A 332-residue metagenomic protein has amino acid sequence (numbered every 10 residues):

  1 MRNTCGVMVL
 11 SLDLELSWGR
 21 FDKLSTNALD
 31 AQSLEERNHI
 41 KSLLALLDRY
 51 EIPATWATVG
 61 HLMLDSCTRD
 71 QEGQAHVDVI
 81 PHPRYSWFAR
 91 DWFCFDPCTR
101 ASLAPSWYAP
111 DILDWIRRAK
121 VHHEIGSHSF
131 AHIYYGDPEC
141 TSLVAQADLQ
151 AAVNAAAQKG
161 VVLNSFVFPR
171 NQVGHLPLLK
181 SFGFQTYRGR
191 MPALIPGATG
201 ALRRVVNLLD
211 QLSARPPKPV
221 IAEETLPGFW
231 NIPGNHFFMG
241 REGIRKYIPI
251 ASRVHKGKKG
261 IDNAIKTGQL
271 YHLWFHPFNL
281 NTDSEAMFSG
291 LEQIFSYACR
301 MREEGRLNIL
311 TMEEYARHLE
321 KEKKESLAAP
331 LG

Functional and structural regions predicted by a protein language model:
M1-W230, I250-L273, N281-G332: Catalytic alpha-helical scaffold of carbohydrate-active enzymes acting on polysaccharides/glycoconjugates
F229-K246, H276-F278: Active-site clefts of carbohydrate-active enzymes
